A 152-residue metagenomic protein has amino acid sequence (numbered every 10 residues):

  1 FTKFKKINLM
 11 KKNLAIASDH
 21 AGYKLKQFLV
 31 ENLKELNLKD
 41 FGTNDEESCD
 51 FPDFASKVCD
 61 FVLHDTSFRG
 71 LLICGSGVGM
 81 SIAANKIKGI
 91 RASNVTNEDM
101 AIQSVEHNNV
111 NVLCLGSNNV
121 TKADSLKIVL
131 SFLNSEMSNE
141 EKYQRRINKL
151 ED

Functional and structural regions predicted by a protein language model:
F1-L9: Short, Lys/Arg-enriched N-terminal segments with co-localized hydrophobic residues within the first ~10-30 amino acids
M10-K12, T66-F68, G89-I90, N108-V110: Short coil/turn connectors at secondary-structure junctions
A15-G22, E98-D152: C-terminal binding/interaction regions
A21-K34, I128: Short, solvent-exposed amphipathic alpha-helices that sit in or adjacent to ligand/effector-binding or catalytic
N37-C49: A short beta-strand-loop structural module common to alpha/beta enzyme folds
N37-D40, I90-N97: Short hydrophobic/aromatic-enriched beta-strand-loop microsegments
F54, V58-N94: Helix-adjacent hinge/juxtasegments
